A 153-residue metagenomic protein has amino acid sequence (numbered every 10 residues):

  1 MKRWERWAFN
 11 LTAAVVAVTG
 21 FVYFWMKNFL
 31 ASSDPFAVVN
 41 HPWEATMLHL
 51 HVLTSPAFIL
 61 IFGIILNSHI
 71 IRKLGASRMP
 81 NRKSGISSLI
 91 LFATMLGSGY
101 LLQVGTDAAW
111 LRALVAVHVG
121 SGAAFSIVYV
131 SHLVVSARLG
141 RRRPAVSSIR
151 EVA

Functional and structural regions predicted by a protein language model:
M1-A153: Membrane-embedded alpha-helical bundles that constitute the cytochrome b-like, heme-associated redox core of multi-pass
